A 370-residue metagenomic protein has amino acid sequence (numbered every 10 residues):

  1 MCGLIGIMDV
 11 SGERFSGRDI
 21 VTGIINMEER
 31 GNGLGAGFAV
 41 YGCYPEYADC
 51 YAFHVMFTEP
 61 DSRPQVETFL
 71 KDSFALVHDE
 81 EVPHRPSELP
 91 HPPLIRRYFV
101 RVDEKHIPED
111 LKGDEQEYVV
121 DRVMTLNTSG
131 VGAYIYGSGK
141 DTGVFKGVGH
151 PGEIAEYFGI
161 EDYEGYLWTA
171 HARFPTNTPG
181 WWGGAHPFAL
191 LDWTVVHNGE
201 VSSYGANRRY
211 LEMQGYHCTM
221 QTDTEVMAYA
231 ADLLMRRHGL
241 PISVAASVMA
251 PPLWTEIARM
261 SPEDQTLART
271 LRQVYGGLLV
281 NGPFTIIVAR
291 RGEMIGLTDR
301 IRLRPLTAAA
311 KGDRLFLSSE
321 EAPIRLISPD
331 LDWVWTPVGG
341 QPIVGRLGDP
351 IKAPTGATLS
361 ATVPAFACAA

Functional and structural regions predicted by a protein language model:
M1-A370: Conserved short alpha-helical segments that host acidic/polar catalytic motifs at enzyme active sites
